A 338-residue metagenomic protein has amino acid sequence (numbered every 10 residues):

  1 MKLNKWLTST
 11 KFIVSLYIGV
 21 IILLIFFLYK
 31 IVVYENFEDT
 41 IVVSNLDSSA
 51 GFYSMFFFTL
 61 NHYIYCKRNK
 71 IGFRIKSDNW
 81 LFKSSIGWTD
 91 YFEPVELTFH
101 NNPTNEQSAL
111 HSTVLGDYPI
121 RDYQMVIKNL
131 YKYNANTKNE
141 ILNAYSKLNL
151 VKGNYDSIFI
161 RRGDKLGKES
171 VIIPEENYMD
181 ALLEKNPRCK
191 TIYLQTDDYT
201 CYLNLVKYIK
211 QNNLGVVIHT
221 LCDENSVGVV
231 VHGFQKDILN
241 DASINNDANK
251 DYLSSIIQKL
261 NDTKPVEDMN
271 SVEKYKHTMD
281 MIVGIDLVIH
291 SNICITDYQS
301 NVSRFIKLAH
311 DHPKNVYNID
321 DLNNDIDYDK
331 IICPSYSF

Functional and structural regions predicted by a protein language model:
M1-V43, L150-V151, C333-F338: Intrinsically disordered, compositionally biased terminal peptides
D39-V42, D78-C189, Y199: Secretory-pathway luminal glycosyltransferase catalytic domains
V43, H62, C66, I71-N101 (+2 more regions): PAPS-dependent sulfotransferase catalytic core
S48-F57, G167-E169: A short, glycine/small-residue-rich beta-strand->loop->alpha-helix junction that serves as a flexible
F52-Y65, G284, S291, D297: Conserved beta-strand->loop/alpha-helix structural units within folded catalytic cores of enzymes with alpha/beta
F56-R68, E175-K185: Histidine-anchored nucleotide/phosphate-binding helix
T191-I319: Donor-binding and catalytic core of enzymes assembling or modifying cell-surface/extracellular glycoconjugates
D321-F338: Leloir-type glycosyltransferase catalytic cores
